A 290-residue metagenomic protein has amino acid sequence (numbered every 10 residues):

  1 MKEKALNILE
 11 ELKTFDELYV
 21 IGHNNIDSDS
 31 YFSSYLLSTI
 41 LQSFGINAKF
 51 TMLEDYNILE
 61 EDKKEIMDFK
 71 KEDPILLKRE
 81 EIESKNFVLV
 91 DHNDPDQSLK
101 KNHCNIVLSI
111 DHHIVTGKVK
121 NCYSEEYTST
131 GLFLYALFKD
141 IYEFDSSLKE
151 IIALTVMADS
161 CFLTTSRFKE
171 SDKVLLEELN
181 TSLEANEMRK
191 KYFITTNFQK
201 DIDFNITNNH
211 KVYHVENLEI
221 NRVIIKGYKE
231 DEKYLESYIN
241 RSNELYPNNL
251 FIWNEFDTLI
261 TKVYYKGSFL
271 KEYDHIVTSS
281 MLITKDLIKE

Functional and structural regions predicted by a protein language model:
M1-E290: Replace "Mg2+/Mn2+-dependent" with "divalent metal-dependent
